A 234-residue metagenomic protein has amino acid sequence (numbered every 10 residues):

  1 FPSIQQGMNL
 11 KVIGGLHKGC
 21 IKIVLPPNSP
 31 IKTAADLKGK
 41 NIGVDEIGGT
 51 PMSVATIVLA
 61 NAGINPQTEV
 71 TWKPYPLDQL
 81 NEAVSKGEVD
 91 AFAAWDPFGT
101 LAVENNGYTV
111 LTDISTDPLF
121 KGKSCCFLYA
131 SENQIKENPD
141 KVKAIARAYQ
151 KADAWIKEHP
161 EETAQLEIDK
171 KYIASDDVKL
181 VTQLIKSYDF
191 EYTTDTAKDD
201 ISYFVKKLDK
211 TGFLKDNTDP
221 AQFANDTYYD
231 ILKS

Functional and structural regions predicted by a protein language model:
F1-Q67, T71-P74, D90-D96, V110-T112: Short, glycine-/small- and polar/acidic-enriched structural segments that line small-molecule recognition paths
P2, D36, E82-A83, L101 (+1 more regions): Well-formed, non-transmembrane alpha-helical positions, independent of function
L16-L25, T109-I135, K186, A221-L232: Periplasmic-binding protein-like
N28-N41, E137, K210, K215-D219: Immediate post-signal peptide segment of exported/extracytoplasmic ligand-binding proteins
D78-K170: Pocket-lining segment of extracytoplasmic ligand-binding domains
I135-K215: Secondary-structure end/capping motifs
K206-S234: Conserved C-terminal helix/tail region of periplasmic/extracytoplasmic solute-binding proteins
